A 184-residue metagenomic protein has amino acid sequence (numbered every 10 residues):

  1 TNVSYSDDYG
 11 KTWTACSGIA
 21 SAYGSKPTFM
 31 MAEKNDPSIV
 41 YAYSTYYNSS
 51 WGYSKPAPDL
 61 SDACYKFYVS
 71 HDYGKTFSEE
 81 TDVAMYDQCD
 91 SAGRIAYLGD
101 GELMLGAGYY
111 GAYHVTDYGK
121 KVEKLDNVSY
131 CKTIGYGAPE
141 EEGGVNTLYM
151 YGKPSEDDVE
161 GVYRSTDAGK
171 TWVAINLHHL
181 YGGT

Functional and structural regions predicted by a protein language model:
S6-D7, S70-H71, V115-T116, Y163-T166 (+1 more regions): Conserved Ser/Thr-centered positions that define the repeating blades of beta-propeller domains
T14-G18, S78-D82, E123-N127, V173-L177: Beta-propeller fold detector
F29-D36, G93-D100, G135-G143: Structural signature of eukaryotic scaffold interfaces centered on beta-propeller domains
V40, L103-M104, L148: Hydrophobic beta-strand positions that form the internal "hydrophobic ladder" of WD40/Gbeta-like beta-propeller blades
Y46-N48, Y109-Y110, P154: Residue-level signature of beta-propeller blades and closely related beta-rich strand-turn architectures in secreted
W51-S61, K153-S155: Short consensus segments that form the blades of beta-propeller domains, in both extracellular/periplasmic
D62-C64, Y109, V159: A detector of repeated loop/turn-to-beta-strand junctions in beta-rich toroidal repeat architectures
Y86-Q88, D126-G135, T171-T184: Conserved blade-ending motifs and adjacent loop-strand segments that build the rim/top face of beta-propeller domains
